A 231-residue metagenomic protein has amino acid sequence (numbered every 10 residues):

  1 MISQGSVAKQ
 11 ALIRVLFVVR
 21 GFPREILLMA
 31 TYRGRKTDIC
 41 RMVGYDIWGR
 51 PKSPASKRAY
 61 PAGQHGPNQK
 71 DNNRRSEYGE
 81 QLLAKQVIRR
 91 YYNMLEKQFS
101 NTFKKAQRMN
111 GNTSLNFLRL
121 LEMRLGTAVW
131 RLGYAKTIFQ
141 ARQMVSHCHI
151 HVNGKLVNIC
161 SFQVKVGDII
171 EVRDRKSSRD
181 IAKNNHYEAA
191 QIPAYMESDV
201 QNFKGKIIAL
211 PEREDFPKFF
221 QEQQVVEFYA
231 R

Functional and structural regions predicted by a protein language model:
M1-L28: N-terminal amphipathic/basic-hydrophobic helices that include classical n-h-c signal peptides and signal-anchor
G21-L132, I159-R231: Ferredoxin-like alpha/beta domains used as RNA- or RNAP-binding modules
A135-I138: Beta-rich strand-turn-strand
Q140, L156: Residues in the helix-turn-helix
M144-V145, V164: Short, well-ordered loop/turn sites that connect or cap secondary structure elements
